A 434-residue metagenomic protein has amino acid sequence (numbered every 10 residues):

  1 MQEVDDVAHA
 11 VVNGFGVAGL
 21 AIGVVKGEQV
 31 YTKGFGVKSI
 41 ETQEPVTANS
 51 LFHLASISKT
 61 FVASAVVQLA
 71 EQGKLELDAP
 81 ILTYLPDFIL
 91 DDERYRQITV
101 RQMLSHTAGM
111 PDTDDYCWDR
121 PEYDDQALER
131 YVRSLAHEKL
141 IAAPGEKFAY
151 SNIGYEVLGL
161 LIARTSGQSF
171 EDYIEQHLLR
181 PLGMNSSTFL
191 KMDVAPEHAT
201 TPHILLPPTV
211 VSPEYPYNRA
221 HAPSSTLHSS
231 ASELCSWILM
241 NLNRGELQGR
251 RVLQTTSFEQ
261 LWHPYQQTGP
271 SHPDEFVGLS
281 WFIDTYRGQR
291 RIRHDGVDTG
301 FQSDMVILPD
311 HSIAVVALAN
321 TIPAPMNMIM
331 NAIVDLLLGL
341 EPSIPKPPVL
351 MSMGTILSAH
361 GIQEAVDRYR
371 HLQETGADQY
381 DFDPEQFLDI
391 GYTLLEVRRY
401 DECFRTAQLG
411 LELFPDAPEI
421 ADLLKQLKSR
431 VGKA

Functional and structural regions predicted by a protein language model:
M1-K33, W118, E122-Y123, A163-Q176 (+3 more regions): Catalytic loop of the DD-peptidase/beta-lactamase superfamily, centered on the K-T-G motif and neighboring
G14-F15, K26, V37-N152, Q168 (+2 more regions): Active-site-proximal loop and beta-strand segments within enzyme catalytic domains
